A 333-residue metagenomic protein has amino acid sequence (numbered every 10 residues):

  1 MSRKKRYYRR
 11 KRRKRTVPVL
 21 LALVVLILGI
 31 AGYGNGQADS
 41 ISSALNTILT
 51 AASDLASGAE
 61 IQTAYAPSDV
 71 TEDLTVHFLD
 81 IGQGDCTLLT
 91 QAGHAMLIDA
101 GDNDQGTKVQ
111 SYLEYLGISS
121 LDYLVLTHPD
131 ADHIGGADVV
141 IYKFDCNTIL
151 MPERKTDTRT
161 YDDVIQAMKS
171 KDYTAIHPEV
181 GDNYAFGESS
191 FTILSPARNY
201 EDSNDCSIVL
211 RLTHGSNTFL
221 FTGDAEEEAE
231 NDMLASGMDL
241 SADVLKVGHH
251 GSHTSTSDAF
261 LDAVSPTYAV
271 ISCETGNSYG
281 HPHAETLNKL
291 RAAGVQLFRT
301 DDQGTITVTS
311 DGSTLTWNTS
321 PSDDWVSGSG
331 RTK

Functional and structural regions predicted by a protein language model:
S2-K333: Non-globular, low-confidence helical/coil segments that flank catalytic cores
